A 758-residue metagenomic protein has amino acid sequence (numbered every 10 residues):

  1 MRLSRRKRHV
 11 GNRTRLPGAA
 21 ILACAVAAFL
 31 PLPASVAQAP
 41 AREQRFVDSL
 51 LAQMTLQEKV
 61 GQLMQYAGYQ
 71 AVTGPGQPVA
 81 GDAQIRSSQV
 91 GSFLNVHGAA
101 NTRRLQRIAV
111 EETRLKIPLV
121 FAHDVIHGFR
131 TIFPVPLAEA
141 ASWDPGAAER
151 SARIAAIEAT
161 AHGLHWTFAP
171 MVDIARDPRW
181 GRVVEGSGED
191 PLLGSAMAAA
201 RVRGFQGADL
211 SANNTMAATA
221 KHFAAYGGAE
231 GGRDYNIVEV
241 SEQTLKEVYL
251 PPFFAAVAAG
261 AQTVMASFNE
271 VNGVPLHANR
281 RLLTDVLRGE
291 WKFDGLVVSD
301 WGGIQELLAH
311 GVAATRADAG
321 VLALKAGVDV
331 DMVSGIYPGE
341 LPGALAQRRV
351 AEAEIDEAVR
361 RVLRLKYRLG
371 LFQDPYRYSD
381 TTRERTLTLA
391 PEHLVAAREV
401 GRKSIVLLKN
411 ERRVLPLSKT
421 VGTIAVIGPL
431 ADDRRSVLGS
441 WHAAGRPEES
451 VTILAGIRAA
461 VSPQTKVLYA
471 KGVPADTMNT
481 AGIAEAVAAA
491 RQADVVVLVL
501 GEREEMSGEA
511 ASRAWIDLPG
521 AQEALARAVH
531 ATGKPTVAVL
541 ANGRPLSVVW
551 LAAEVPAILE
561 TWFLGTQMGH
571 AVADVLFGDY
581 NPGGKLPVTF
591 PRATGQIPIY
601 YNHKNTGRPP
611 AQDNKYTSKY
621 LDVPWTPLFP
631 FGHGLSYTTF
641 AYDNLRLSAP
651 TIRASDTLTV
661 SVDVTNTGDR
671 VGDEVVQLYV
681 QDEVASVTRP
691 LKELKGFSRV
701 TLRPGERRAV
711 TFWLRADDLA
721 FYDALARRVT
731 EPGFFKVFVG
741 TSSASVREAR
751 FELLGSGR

Functional and structural regions predicted by a protein language model:
M1-T14: N-terminal secretory signal peptides that target proteins for export/translocation
R2, P31-A720, F734-S743: Glycoside hydrolase catalytic-domain context in secreted enzymes
G18-P31: Bacterial N-terminal signal peptides
D723: Acidic surface patches and DE-rich sequence motifs
A726, E731-G733: A glycine-anchored, Pro-Gly-centered beta-turn/N-cap motif
S745-R758: Short beta-strand elements
